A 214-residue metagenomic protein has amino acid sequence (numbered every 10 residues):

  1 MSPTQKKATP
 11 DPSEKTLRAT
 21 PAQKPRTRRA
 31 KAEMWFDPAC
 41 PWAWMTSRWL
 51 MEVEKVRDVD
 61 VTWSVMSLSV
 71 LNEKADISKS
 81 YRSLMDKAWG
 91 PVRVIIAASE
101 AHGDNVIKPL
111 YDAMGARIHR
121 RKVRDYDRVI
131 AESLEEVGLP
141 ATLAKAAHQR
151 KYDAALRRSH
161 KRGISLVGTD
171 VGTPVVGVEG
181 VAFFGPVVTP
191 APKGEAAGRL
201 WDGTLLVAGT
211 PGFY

Functional and structural regions predicted by a protein language model:
M1-E14: N-terminal acidic, proline/glycine-rich, low-complexity intrinsically disordered segments
R28, F36: Short metal-coordination and nucleic-acid-contact micro-motifs, chiefly zinc-binding Cys/His arrays
W35, W44-I130, G203, V207: Structural alpha/beta surface segment adjacent to cysteine/selenocysteine redox centers across thiol/disulfide enzymes
P41: Cys/His/Pro-rich metal-binding microdomains
W49-M51, D127-Y214: C-terminal cap of thioredoxin/glutaredoxin-like
